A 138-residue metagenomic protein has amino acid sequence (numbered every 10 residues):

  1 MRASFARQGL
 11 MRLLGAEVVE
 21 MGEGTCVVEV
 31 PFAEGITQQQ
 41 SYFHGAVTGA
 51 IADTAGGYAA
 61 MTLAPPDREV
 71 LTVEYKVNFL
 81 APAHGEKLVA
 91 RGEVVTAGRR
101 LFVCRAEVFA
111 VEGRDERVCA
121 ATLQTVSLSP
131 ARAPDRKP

Functional and structural regions predicted by a protein language model:
M1-E29, K137-P138: Non-catalytic linker/capping segments at the edges of enzyme domains
R12-L14, G24-C26, E69-Y75, E86 (+2 more regions): A generic structural signal for short beta-strands and their flanking turns/coil linkers
M21-G24, P65, H84, R99: Short strand-connecting beta-turns/loops that link adjacent beta-strands
V30-F32, F79, L128: Hydrophobic residues in beta-strands and at strand termini
F32-A33, T37-I51: A conserved, well-ordered hydrophobic junction motif at loop->secondary-structure transitions
A46-P66: Active-site helix/loop of acyl-thioester processing domains in fatty-acid/polyketide metabolism, spanning hotdog-fold
A59-V89, V94: Hydrophobic beta-strand-centered segment that forms part of the acyl-chain substrate-binding groove
P82-P138: HotDog/MaoC-like acyl-thioester-processing domains
